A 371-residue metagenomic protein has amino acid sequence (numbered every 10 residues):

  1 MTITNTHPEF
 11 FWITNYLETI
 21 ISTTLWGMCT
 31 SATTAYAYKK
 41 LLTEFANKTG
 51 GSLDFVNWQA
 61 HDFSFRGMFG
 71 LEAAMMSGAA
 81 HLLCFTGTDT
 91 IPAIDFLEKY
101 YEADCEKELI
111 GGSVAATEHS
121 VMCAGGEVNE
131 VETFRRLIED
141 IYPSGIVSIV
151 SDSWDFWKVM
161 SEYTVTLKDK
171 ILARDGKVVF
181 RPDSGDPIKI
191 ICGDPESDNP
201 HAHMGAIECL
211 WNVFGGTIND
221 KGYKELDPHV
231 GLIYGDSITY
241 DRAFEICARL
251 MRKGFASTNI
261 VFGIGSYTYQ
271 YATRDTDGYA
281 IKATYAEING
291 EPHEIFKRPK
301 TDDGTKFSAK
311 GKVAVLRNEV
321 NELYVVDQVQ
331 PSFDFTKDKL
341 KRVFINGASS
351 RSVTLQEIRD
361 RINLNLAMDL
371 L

Functional and structural regions predicted by a protein language model:
I3-D220, Y240-R242, Q270: Buried, small/hydrophobic-residue-enriched core segments of structured protein domains
E9, T86, T90-I91, F96-D104 (+5 more regions): Gly/Ser/Thr/Ala-enriched C-terminal appendages of enzymes
